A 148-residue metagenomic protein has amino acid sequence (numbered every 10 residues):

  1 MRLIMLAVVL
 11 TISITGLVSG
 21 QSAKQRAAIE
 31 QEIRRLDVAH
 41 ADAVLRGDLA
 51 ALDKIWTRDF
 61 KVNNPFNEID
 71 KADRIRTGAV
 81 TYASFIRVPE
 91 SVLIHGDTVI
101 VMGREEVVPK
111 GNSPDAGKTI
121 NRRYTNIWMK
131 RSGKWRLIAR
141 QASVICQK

Functional and structural regions predicted by a protein language model:
M5-G16: Bacterial N-terminal signal peptides
Q21-K148: A beta-strand edge to alpha-helix "cap/lid" segment located at domain peripheries
